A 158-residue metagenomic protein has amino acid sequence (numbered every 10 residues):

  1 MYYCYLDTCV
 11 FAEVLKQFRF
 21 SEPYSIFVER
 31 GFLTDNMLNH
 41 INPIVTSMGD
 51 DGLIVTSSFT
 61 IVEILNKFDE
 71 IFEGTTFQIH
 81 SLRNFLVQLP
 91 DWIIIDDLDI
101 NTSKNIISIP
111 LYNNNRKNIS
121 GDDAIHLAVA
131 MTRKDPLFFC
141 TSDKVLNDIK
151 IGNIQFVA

Functional and structural regions predicted by a protein language model:
M1-F59, E70-H80: Short, well-structured N-terminal submotif of metal-dependent ribonuclease cores
M1-L6, A12-R30, L127-A158: Acidic, PIN/NYN-like endoribonuclease modules and their adjacent C-terminal/linker elements
R19-E22, L86-Q88, K104-S108: Short, basic/glycine-rich phosphate-binding loops at helix/coil junctions that contact nucleotide phosphates
T46-D50, F85-I94, N153-Q155: Structural alpha-beta junctions
S57, D96-I100, V157-A158: Conserved beta-strand termini and adjacent loop/short-helix elements that scaffold enzyme active sites in alpha/beta
F68-D96: Helix-adjacent hinge/juxtasegments
D91-K144: Active-site neighborhoods of divalent-metal-dependent phosphate/nucleic-acid chemistry enzymes
